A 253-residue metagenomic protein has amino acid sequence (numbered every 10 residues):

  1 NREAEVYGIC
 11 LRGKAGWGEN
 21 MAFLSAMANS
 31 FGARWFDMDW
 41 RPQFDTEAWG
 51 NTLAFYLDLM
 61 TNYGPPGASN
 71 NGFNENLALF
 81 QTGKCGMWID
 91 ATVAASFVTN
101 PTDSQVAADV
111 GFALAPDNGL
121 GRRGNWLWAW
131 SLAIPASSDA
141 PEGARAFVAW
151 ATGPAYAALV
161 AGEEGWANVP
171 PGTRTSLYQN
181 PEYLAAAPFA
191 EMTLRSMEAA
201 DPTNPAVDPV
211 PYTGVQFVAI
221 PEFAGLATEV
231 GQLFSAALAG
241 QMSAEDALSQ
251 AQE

Functional and structural regions predicted by a protein language model:
N1-G16, G153-E164, E253: Bilobed periplasmic-binding protein-like "clamshell/Venus-flytrap" ligand-binding domains
N1-G8, L77-L79, A95-T102, A155: Pocket-flanking alpha-helical
N1-P42, C85: Extracytoplasmic/periplasmic solute-binding protein
M38-N70, G111-A115: Glycine-centered hinge/linker elements that transmit conformational signals in sensory and ligand-binding systems
G67-T82: Short helix-initiation/N-cap motifs at beta->coil->alpha
F80, A244-E253: Short, well-structured alpha-helical segments that form the helix of a local strand-helix-strand
G86-A91: Paired acidic/hydrophobic, glycine-rich loop segments that form the ligand-binding mouth/hinge of periplasmic-binding
V93-V106, N118-T228: C-terminal lobe and pocket-closing loops of periplasmic/extracytoplasmic Venus-flytrap solute-binding proteins
